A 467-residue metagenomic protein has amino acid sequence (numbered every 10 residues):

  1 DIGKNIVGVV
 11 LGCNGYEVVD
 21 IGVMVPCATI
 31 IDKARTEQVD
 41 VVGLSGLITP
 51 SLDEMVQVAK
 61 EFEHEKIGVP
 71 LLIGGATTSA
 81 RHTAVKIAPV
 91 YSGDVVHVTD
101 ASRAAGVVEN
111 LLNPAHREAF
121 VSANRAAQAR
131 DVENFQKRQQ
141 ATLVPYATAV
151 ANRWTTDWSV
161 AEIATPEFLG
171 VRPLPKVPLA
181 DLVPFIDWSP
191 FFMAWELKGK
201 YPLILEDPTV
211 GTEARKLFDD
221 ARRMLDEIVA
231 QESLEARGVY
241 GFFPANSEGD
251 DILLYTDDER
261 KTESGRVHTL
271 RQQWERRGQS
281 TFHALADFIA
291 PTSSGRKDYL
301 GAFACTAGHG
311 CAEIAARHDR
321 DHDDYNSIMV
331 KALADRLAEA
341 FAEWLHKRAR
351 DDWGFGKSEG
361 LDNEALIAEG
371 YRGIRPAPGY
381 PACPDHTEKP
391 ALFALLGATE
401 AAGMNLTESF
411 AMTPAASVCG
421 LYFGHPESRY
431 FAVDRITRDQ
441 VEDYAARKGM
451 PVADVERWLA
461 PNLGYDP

Functional and structural regions predicted by a protein language model:
K4-N14, V19-P89: Cofactor-cradling patches in redox/metallo enzymes
N5, G12-N14, I21-M24, L44-L47 (+9 more regions): Generic beta-strand/beta-sheet core signal
N14, K33-E37, E61, E65 (+11 more regions): Change "in soluble alpha/beta enzymes" to "in soluble alpha/beta proteins
Y16, D40-V41, V69-L71, G93-V96 (+3 more regions): Structural motif
V58, F62-P70, G75-Q136: Conserved phosphate-handling catalytic cores of large alpha/beta enzymes
F62-A84, L169-I204, I436, V441 (+2 more regions): Amphipathic alpha-helical packing elements
S102-I328, A332, W353-F355, D362-N363: Active-site loops and adjacent core secondary-structure elements that bind or stabilize anionic groups
F282-F288, S293-P467: C-terminal accessory domains/tails appended to large, multi-domain proteins
